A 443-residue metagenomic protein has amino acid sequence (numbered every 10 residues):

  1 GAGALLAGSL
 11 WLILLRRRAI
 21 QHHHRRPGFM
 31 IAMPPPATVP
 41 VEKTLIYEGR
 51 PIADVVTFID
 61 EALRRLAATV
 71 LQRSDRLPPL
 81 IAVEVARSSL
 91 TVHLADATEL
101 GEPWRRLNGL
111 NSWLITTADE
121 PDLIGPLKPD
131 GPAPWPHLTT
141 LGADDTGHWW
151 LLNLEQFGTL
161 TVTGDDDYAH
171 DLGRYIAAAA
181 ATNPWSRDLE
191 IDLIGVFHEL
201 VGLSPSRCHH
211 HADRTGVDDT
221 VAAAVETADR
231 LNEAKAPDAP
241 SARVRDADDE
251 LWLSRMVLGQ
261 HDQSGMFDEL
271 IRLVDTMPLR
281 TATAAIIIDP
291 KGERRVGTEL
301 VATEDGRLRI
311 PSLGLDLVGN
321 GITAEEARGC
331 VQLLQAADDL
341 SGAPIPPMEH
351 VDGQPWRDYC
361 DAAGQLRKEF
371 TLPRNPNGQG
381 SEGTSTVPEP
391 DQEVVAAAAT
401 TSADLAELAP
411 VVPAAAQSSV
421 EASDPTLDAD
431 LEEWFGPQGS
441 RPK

Functional and structural regions predicted by a protein language model:
G1-K443: Accessory regions of macromolecular translocation/handling assemblies
